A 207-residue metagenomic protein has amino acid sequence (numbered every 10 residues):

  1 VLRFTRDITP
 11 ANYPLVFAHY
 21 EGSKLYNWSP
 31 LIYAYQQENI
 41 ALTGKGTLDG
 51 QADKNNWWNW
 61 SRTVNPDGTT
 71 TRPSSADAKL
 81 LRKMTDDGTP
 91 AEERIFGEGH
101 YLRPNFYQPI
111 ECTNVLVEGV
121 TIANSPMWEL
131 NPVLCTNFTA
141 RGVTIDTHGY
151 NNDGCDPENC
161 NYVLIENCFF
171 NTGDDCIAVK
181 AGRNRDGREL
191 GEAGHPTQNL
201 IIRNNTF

Functional and structural regions predicted by a protein language model:
V1-F207: Extracellular/periplasmic carbohydrate-active domains that bind, remodel, or depolymerize complex polysaccharides
